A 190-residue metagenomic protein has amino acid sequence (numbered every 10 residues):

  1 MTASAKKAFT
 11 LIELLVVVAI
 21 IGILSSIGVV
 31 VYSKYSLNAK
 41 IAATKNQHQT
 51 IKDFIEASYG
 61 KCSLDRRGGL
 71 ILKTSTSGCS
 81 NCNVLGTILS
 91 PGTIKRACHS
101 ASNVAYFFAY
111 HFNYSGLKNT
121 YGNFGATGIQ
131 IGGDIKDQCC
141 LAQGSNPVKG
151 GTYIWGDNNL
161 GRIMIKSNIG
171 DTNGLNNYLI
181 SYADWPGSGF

Functional and structural regions predicted by a protein language model:
M1-T2: N-terminal hydrophobic targeting signals that begin at the initiator methionine
A5-S33: N-terminal single-pass transmembrane signal-anchor helix
I23, N46-A57: Short, charge- and proline-biased low-complexity linear segments that act as flexible interaction/docking motifs
V31-T50: Aliphatic-rich helix starts adjacent to a transmembrane/signal segment
D53-S80: Alpha-helix exit/C-cap motif
S58, C62, N119, S167: Functionally engaged cysteine thiol sites
L72-C139: Acidic, glycine-rich loop-and-strand cores that form catalytic or ligand-binding grooves in diverse globular domains
I135-F190: Short, surface-exposed interaction loops/tails
